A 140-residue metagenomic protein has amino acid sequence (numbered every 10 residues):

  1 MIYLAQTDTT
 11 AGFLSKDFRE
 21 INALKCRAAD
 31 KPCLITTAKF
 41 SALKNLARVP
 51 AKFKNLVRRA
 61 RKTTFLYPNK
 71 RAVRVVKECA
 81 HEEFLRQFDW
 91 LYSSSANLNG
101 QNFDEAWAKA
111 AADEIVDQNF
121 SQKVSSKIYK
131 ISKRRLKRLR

Functional and structural regions predicted by a protein language model:
M1-R140: Active-site-adjacent structural elements in enzyme catalytic cores
